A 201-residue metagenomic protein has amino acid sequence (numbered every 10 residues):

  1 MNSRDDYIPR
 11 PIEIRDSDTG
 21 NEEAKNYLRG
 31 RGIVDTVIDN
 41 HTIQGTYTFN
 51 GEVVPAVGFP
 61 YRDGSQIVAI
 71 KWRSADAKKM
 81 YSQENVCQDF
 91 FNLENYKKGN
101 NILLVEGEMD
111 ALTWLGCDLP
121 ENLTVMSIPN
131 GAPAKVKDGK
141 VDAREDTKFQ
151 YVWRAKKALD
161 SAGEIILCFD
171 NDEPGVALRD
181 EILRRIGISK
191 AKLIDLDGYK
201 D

Functional and structural regions predicted by a protein language model:
M1, D18-T19, K25-V54, D180 (+2 more regions): Short, small/acidic-rich helices and loops at N termini and domain boundaries of DNA replication/processing enzymes
M1-G20: Conserved active-site segments centered on acidic
Y47-G163, R179: Phosphate-handling DNA/RNA-contact segment within nucleic-acid enzymes
E121-L123, R184-D195: Structural alpha-beta junctions
I128, A191-D201: A generic structural motif
G131, D170-D172: Short strand-loop junctions, especially beta-strand C-caps/beta-turns that link beta-sheets to coils or alpha-helices
D172-P174, Y199-K200: Conserved nucleotide-binding/hydrolysis micro-motifs of P-loop NTPases
